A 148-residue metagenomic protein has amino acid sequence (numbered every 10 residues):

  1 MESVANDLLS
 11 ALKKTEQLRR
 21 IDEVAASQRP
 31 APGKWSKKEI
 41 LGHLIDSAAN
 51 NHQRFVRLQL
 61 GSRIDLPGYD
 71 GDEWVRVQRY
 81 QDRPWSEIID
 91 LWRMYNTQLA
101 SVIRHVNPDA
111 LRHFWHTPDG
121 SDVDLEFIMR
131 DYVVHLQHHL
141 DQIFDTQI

Functional and structural regions predicted by a protein language model:
M1-E2, P84-I89, M129: Active-site rim elements
M1-N6, P32: Short, charged, low-complexity loops and linkers
D7-A11, E16-I21, V75-H113: Acidic/histidine-rich alpha-helical segments that form the ligand environment of transition-metal centers
A25-G71, F114-I148: Short, contiguous alpha-helical
